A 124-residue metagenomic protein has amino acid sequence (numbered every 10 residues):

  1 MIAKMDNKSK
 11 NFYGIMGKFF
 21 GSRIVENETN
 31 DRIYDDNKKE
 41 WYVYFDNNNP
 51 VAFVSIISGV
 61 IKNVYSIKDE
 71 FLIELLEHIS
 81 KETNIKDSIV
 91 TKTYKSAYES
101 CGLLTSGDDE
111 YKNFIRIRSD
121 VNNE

Functional and structural regions predicted by a protein language model:
M1-E28: Short amphipathic alpha-helix that is part of the acyltransferase structural core
D6-K8, G17-K18, V64-D69, R118-N122: Secondary-structure transition/turn motif
F19-W41, F45: Active-site rim helix/loop that mediates acceptor-substrate recognition in acyltransferases
V43, N48-N63: Conserved beta-strand in the GNAT
N49-V54, S96-E99, N122-E124: Short, surface-exposed beta-strand/loop "edge" segments at domain boundaries and coil↔beta transitions
I57-D109: Acyl-donor binding region in acyl/amide transferases
L104-N122: Conserved catalytic-core motifs of GNAT/GCN5-like acyltransferases
